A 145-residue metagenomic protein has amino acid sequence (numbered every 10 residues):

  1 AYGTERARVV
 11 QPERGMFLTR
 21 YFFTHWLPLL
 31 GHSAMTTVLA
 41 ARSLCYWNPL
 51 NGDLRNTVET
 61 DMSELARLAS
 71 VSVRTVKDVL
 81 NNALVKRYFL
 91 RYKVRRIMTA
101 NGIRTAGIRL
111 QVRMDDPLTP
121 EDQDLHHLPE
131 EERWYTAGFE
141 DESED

Functional and structural regions predicted by a protein language model:
A1-M62: Short recognition helix of helix-turn-helix/winged-helix DNA-binding domains
A1-R8, M16, F89-Y92, G107-V112: Generic preference for hydrophobic/aromatic residues in regular secondary structure cores
W26, W47, Y92, W134-Y135: A residue-identity detector for tryptophan
L39-A41, A69, L80, H127-P129: A general structural motif at alpha-helix termini
Y46-A106: Winged helix-turn-helix DNA-binding recognition segment
T105-E144: Short, amphipathic alpha-helical interaction segments positioned at domain boundaries
